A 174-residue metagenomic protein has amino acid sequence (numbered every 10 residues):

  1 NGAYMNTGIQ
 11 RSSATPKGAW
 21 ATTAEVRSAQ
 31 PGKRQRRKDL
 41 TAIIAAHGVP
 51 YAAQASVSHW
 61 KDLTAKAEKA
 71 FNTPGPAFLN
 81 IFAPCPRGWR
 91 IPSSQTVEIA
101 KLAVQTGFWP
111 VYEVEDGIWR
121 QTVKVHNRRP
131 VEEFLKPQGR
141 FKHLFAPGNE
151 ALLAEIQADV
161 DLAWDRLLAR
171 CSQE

Functional and structural regions predicted by a protein language model:
N1, N80-F82: Short beta-strand segments
N1-G75: Thiamine diphosphate
P74-F78, W109: Active-site lining segments that contact anionic ligands and/or coordinate catalytic metals
A83-E174: Flexible, low-complexity linker and terminal segments
